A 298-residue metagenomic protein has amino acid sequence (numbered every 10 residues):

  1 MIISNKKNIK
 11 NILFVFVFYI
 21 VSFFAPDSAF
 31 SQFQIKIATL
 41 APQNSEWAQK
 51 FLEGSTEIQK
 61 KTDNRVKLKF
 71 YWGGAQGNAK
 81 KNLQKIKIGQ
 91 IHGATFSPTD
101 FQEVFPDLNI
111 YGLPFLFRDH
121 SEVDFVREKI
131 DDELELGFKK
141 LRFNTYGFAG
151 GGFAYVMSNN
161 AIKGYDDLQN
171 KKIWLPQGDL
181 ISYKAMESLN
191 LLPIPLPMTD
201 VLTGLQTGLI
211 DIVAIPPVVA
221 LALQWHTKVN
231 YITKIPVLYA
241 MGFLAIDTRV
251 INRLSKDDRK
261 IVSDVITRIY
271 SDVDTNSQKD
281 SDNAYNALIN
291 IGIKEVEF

Functional and structural regions predicted by a protein language model:
M1-I9: N-terminal secretory signal peptides that target proteins for export/translocation
I9-L13, L175: Intrinsically disordered, low-complexity segments enriched in glycine/proline and serine/threonine
I12-A25: Bacterial N-terminal signal peptides
F30-E122, F138-F298: N-terminal secretory/targeting leader peptides
D124-G137: Signature of the catalytic double-stranded beta-helix
